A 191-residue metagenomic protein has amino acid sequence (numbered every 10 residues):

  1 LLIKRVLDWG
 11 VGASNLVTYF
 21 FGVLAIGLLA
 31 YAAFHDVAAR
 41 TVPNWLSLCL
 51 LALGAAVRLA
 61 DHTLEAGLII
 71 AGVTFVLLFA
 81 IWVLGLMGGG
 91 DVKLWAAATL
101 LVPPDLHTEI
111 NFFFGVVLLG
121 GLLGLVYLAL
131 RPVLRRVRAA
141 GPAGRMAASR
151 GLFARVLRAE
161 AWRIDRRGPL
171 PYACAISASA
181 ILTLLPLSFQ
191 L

Functional and structural regions predicted by a protein language model:
L1-L191: A membrane-topology feature that recognizes alpha-helical transmembrane segments and their immediate juxtamembrane
